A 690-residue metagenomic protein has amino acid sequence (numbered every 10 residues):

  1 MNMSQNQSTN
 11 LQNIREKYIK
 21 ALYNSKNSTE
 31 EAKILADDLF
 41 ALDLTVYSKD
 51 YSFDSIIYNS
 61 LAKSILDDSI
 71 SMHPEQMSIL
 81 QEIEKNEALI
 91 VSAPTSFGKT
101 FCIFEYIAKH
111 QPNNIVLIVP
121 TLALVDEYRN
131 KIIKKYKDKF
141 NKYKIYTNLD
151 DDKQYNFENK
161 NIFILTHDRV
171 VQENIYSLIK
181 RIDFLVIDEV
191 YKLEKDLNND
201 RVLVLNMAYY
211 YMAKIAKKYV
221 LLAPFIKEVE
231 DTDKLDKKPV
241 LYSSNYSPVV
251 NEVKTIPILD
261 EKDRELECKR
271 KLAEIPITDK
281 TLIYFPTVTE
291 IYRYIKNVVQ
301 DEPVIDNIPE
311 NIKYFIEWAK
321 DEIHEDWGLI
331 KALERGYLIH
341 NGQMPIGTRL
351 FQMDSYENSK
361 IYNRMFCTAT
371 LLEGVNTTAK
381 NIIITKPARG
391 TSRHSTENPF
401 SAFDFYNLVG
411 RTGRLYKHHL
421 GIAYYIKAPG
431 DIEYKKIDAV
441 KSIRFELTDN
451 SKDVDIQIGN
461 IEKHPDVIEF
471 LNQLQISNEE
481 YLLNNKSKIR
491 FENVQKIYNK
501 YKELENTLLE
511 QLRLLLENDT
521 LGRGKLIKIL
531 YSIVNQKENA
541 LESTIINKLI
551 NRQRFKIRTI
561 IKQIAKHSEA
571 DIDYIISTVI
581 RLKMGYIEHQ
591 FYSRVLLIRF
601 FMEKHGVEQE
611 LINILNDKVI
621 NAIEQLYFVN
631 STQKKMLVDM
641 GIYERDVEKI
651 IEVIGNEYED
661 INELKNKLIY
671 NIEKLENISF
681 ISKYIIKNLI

Functional and structural regions predicted by a protein language model:
M1-I690: N-terminal helicase ATP-binding lobe
